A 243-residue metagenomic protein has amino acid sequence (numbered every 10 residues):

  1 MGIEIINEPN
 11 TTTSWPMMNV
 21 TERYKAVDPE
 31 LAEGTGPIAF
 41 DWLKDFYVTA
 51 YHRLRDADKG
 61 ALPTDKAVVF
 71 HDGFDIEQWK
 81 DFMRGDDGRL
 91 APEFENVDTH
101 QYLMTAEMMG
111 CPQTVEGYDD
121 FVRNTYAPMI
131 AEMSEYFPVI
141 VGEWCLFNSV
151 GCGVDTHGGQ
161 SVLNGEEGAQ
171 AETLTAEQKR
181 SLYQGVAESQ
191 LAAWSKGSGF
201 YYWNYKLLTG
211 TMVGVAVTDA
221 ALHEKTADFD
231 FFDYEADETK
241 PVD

Functional and structural regions predicted by a protein language model:
G2-I6, V141: Generic enzyme active-site microenvironment
I3, V97, F200: Conserved, mostly hydrophobic/aromatic
I6-T11, G73-E77, K206-G210: Short, internal active-site loops enriched in acidic
T12-E188: Extracellular glycoside hydrolase catalytic/binding regions
D56-A67, K196-Y201, L208-G210, T239: Surface-exposed helix-capping loop/turn segments at secondary-structure junctions
A67, P138-V139, G199-Y201, T226 (+1 more regions): Beta-sheet entry/capping signal
V150-G165, G197-M212, A216: Aromatic/acidic polysaccharide-binding cleft in carbohydrate-active enzymes
M212-D243: Extracellular glycan-recognition regions
